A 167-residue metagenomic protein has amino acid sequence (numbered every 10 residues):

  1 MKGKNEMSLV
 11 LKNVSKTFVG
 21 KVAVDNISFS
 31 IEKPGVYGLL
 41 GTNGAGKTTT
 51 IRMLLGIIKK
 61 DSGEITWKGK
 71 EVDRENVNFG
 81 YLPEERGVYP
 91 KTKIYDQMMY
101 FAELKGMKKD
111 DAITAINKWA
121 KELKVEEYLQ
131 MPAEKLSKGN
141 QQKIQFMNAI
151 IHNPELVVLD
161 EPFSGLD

Functional and structural regions predicted by a protein language model:
G63-V77: Conserved ABC transporter NBD signature motif
E85, K91-L104: Q-loop/switch helix immediately C-terminal to the Walker
M99, E103, D111-Y128: Conserved ABC ATPase "signature" region
P132-L136: Conserved ABC ATPase signature
F146: Hydrophobic anchor residue at the start of the ABC signature
I151-E155: A short, proline-enriched helix->beta-strand linker immediately N-terminal to the Walker B motif in ABC-type P-loop
V157-E161, L166: Catalytic Walker B motif of ABC-type/P-loop ATPase nucleotide-binding domains
